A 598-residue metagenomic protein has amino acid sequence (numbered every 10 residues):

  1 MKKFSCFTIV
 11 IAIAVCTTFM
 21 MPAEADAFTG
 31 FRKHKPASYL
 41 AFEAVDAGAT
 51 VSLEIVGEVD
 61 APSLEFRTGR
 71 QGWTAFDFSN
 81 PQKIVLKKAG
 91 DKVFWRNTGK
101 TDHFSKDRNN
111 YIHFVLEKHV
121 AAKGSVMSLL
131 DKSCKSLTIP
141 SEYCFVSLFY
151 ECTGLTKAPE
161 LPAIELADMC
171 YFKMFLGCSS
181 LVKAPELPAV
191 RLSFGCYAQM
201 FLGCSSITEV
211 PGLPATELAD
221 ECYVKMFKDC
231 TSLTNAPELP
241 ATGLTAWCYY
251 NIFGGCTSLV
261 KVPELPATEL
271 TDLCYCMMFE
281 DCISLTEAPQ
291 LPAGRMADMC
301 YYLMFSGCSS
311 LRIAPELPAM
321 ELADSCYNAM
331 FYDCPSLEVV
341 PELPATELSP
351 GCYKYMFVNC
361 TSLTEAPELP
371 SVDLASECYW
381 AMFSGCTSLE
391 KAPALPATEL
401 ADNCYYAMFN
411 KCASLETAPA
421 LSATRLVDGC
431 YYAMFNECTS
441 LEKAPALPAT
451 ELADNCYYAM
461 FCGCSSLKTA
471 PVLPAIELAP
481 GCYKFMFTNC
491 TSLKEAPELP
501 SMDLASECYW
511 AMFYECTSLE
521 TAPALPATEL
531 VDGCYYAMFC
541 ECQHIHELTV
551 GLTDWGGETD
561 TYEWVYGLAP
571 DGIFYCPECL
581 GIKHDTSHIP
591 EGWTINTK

Functional and structural regions predicted by a protein language model:
K3-F4, M21-K598: Solvent-exposed loop and capping/linker segments of extracellular ligand-binding repeat ectodomains
T8-F19: Bacterial N-terminal signal peptides
